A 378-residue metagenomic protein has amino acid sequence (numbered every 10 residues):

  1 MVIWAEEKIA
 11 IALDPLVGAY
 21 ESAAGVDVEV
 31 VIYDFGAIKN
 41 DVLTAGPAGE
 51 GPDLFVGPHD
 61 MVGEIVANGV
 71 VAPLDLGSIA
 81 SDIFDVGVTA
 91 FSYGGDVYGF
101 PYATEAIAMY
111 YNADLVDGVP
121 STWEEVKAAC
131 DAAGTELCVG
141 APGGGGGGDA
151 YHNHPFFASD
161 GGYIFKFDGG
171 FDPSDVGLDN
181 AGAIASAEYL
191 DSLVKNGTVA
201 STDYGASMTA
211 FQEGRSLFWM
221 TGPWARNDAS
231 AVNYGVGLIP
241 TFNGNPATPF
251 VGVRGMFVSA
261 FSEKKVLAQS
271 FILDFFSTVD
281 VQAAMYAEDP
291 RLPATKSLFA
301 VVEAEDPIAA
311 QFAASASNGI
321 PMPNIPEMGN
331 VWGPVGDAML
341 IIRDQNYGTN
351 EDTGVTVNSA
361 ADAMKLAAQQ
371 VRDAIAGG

Functional and structural regions predicted by a protein language model:
M1-V62, N243, L267, G348-G354 (+2 more regions): Conserved N-terminal structural module of periplasmic/extracytoplasmic solute-binding proteins
I32-D41, D60, S121-E125, V199-E213: Short helix-initiation/N-cap motifs at beta->coil->alpha
T44-A45, P52-D53, A80-A113, N245-T248 (+1 more regions): A structural signal for short loop-to-beta-strand junctions that line the ligand-binding cleft of periplasmic/secreted
H59-I107, E125-K127, G235-G237: Hinge/lid segment of periplasmic solute-binding proteins
Y98-Y102, I107, V126-D175, G182 (+1 more regions): Extracytoplasmic/periplasmic solute-binding protein
F171-S201: Glycine-centered hinge/linker elements that transmit conformational signals in sensory and ligand-binding systems
W224-N233, F242-A338: C-terminal lobe and pocket-closing loops of periplasmic/extracytoplasmic Venus-flytrap solute-binding proteins
N318-G378: Conserved C-terminal helix/tail region of periplasmic/extracytoplasmic solute-binding proteins
